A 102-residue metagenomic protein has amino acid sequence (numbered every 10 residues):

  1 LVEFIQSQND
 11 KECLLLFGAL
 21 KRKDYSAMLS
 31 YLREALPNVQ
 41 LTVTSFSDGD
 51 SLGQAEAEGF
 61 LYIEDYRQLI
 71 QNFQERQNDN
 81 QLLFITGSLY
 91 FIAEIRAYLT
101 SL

Functional and structural regions predicted by a protein language model:
L1-I5, Y66-F73, I95: Generic hydrophobic alpha-helical segments
L1-V39: Nucleotide phosphate-binding/pyrophosphate-handling subdomain across enzymes that bind or process nucleotide phosphates
K23-F84: C-terminal helical cap/extension that packs against the catalytic core of soluble nucleotide-cofactor enzymes
A27, E94-I95: Phosphate- and divalent-cation-binding pockets in alpha/beta enzyme and binding domains that engage nucleotide-derived
Q74, D79, R96-L102: ER/Golgi luminal nucleotide-sugar-dependent glycosyltransferases, focusing on the catalytic module
S88: Short, conserved phosphate/pyrophosphate- and ester-handling motifs at nucleotide-, phospho-/glycolipid
